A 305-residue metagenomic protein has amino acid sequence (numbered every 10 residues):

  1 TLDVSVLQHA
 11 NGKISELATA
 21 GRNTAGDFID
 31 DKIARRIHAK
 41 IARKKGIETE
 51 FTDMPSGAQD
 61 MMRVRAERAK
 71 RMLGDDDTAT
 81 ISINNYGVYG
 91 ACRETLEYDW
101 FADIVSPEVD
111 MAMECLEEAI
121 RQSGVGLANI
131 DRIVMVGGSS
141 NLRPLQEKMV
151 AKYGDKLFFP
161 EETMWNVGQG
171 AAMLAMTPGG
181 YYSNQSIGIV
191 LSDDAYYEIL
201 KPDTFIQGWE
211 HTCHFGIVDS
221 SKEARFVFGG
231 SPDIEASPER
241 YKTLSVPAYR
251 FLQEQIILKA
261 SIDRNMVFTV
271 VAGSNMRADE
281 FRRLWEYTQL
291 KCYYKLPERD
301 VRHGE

Functional and structural regions predicted by a protein language model:
T1-E305: Oxyanion-binding/catalytic loops of NTP- or PPi-dependent enzymes
